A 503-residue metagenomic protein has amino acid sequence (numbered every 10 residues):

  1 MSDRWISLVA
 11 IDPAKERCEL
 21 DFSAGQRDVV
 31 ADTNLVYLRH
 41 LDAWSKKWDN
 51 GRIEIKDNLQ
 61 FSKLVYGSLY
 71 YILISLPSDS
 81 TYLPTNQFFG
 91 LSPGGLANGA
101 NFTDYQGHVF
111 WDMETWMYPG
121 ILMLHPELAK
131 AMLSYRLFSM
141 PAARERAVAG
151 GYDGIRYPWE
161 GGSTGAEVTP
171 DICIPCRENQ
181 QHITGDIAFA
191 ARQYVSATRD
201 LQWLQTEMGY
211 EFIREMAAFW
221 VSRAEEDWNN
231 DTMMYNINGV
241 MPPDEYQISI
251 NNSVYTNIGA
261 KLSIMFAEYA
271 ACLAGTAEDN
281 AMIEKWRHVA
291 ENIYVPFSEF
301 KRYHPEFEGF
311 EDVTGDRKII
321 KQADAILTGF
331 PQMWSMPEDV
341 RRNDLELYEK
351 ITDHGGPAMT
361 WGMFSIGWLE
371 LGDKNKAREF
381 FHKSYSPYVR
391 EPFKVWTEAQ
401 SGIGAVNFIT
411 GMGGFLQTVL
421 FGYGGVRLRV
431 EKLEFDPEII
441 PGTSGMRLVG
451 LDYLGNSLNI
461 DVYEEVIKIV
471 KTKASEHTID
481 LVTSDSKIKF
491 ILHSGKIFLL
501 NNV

Functional and structural regions predicted by a protein language model:
M1-D104, F498-V503: Acidic/polar, glycine-enriched structural segments that form the non-catalytic walls/loops of the carbohydrate-binding
R4-I6, P13, R17, P93-V109 (+3 more regions): The feature captures the catalytic groove of carbohydrate-active enzymes
S7, H40, L64, Y71 (+7 more regions): Alpha-helical packing segments of well-folded alpha/beta enzyme cores
Q26-T33, I174-N179, S249, Y348: A ubiquitous short alpha-helical element
D49-I53, Y70-S75, T115-P126, I187-L201 (+7 more regions): Well-ordered alpha-helical scaffold segments within catalytic/enzyme domains
L76-N101, E127-F189, V195-S196, L201-Q205 (+5 more regions): Helix-terminus loop motifs that line ligand-binding clefts
Q106, W111-F138, F189, E207 (+3 more regions): Active-site core of glycosidic bond-cleaving carbohydrate-active enzymes
I172, N375-V503: Non-catalytic C-terminal accessory modules of carbohydrate-active enzymes
